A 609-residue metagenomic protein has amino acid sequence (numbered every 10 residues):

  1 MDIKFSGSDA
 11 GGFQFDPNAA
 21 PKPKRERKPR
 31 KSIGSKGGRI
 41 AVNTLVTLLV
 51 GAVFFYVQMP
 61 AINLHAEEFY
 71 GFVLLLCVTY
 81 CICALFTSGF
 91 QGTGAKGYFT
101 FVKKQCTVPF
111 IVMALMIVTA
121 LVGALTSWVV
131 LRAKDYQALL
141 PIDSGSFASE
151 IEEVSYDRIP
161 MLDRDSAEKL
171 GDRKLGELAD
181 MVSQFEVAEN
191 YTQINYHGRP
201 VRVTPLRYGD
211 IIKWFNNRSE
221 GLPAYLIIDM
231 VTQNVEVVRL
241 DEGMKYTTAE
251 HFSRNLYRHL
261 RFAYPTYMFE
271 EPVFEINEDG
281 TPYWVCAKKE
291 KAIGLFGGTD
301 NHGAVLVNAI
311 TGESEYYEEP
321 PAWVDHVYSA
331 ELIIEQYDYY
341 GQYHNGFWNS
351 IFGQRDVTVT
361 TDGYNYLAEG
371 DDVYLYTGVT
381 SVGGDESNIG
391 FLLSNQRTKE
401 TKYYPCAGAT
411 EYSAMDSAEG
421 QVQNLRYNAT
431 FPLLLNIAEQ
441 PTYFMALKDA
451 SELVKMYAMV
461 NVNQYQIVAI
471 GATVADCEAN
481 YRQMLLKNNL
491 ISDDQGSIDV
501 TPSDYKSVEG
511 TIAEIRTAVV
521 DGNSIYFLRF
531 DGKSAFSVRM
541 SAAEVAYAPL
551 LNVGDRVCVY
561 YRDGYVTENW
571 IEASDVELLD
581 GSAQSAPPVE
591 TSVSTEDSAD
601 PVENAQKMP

Functional and structural regions predicted by a protein language model:
D2-P609: Soluble extracytoplasmic regions of secretory-pathway and membrane proteins
